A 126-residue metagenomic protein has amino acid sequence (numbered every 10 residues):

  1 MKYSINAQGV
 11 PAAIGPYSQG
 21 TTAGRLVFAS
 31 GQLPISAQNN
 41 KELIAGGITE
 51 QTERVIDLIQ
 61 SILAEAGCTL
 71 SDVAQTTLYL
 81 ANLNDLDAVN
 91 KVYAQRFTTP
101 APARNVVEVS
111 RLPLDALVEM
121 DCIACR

Functional and structural regions predicted by a protein language model:
K2-R126: Short, polar/acidic, helix-capping and beta-turn segments at strand->helix junctions that line the mouths
